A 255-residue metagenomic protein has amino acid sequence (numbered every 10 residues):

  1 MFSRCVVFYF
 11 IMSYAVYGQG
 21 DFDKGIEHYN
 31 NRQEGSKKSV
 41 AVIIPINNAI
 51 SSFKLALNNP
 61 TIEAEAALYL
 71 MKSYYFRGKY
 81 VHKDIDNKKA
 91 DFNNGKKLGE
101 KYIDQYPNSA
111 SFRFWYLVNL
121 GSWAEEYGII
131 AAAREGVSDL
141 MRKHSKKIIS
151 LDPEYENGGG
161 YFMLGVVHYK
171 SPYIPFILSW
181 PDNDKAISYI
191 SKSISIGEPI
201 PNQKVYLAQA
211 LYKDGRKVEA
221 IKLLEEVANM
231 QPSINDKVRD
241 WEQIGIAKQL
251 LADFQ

Functional and structural regions predicted by a protein language model:
C5-Y14: Sec-dependent N-terminal signal peptides
V16-G20: Boundary at the C-terminal end of the N-terminal hydrophobic targeting segment
E27-S51, K72-Q105, Y116-K147, G160-K192 (+1 more regions): Short coil/linker segments at helix-helix boundaries
K54-S73, P107-R113: Short, charge-rich amphipathic alpha-helical segments embedded in non-transmembrane helical bundles/solenoids
T61, P107-N108, P153-Y155, E198: Short coil turns that delineate tetratricopeptide repeat
A66, F112, N157-G160, Q203 (+1 more regions): TPR alpha-solenoid repeat register
I187-V227: Glycine/small-residue-rich hydrophobic helix-like segments
Q209, K213-R216, K222-Q255: A cross-kingdom marker for long, charged
